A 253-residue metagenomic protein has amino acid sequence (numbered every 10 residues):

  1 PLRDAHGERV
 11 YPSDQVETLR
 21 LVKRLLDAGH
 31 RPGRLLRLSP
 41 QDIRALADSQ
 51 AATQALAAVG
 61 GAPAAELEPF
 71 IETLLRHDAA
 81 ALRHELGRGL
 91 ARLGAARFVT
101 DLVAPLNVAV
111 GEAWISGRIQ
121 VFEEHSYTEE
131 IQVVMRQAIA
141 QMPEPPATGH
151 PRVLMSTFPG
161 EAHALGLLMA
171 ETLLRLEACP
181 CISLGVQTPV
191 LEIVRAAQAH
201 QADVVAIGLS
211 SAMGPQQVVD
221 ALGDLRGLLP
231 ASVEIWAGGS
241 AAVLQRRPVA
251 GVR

Functional and structural regions predicted by a protein language model:
P1-P143: Long amphipathic alpha-helical segments
R118, H125-R253: C-terminal regulatory/effector modules of DNA-binding transcriptional regulators
